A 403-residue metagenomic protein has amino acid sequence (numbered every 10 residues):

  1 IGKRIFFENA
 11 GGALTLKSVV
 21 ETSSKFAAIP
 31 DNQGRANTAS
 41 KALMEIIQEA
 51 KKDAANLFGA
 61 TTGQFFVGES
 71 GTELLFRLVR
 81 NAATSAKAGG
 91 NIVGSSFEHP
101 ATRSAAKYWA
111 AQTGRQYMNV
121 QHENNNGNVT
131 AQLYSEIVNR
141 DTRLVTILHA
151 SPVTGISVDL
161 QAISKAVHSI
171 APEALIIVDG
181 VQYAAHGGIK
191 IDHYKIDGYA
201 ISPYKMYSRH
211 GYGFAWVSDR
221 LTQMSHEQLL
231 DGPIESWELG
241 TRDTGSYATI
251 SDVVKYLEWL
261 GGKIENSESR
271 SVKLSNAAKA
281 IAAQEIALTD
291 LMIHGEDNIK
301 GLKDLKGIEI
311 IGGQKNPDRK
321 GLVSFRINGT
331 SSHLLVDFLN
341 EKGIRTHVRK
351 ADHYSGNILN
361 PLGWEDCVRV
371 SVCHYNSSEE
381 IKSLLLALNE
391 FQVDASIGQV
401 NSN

Functional and structural regions predicted by a protein language model:
I1-N403: Pyridoxal 5′-phosphate
